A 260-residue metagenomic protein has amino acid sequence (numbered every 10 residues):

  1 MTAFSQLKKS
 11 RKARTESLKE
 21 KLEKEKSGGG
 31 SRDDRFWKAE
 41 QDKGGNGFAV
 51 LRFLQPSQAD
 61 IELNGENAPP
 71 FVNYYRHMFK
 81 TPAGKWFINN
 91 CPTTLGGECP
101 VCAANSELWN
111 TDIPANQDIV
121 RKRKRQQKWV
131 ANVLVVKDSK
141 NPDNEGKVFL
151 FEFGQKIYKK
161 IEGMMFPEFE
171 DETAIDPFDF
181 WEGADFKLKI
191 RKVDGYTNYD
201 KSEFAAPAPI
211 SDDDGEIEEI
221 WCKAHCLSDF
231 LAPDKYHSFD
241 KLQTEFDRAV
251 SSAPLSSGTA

Functional and structural regions predicted by a protein language model:
T2-P177, Y236-H237: OB-fold ssDNA-binding interfaces and closely related basic DNA-contact patches used across DNA replication/repair
K137-T259: Compact mixed alphabeta submodule
